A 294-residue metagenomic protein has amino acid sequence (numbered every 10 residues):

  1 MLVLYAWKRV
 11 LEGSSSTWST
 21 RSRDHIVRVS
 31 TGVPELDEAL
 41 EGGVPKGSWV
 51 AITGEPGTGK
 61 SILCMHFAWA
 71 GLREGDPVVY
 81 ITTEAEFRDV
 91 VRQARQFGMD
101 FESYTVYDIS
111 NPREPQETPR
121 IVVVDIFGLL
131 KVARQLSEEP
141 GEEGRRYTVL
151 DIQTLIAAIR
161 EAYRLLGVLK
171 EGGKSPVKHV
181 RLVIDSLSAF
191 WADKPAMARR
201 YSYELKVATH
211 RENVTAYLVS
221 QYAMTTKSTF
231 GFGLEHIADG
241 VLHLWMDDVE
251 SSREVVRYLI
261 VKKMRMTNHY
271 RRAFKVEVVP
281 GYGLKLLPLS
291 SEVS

Functional and structural regions predicted by a protein language model:
V3-R23, T267-S294: C-terminal regions of RecA-like/P-loop NTPase motor modules
W18-P34: N-terminal pre-Walker A segment at the start of P-loop NTPase domains
A39-P112: Walker A/P-loop NTP-binding active-site region of P-loop NTPases, recognizing the glycine-rich GxxxxGKT/S
P77, R120, K178-R181, R211-L218: Loop/turn-to-beta-strand initiation segments
E84-R88, Q96, F127-K131, S188-A189 (+3 more regions): Conserved nucleotide-binding/hydrolysis micro-motifs of P-loop NTPases
V91-Q93, F97-E142: P-loop NTPase catalytic phosphate-binding loop
V124-K206, H210: Phosphate-binding/switch loop-helix module in NTP-utilizing enzymes
V219-G283: Phosphate-binding/switch region of NTP-binding enzymes
